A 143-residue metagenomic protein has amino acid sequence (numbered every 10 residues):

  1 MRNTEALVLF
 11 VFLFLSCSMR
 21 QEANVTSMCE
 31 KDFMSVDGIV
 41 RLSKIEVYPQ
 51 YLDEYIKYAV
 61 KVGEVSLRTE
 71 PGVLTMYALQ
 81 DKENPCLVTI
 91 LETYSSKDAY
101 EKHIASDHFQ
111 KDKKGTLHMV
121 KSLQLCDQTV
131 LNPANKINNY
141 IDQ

Functional and structural regions predicted by a protein language model:
R2-L9: Sec-dependent signal peptide recognition, specifically the positively charged N-region followed immediately by
L15-S16: C-terminal motif of bacterial Sec signal peptides marking the signal peptidase cleavage site
E22-T26, V65-T75, T93-T129: An amphipathic, aromatic/His-enriched active-site/gating alpha helix that lines ligand/cofactor pockets
S27-M34, Y77-L79: Short beta-strand/turn micro-motifs at beta-sheet edges
E30-M34, T129-Q143: Acidic/histidine-enriched, glycine/proline-rich intrinsically disordered or flexible terminal extensions
G38-E46, T75-S106: Short, well-ordered beta-strand segments in beta-rich or mixed alpha/beta enzyme and ligand-binding folds
E46-Y55: Short, surface-exposed ligand-recognition loops at beta-strand->loop->(often short) alpha-helix junctions that present
